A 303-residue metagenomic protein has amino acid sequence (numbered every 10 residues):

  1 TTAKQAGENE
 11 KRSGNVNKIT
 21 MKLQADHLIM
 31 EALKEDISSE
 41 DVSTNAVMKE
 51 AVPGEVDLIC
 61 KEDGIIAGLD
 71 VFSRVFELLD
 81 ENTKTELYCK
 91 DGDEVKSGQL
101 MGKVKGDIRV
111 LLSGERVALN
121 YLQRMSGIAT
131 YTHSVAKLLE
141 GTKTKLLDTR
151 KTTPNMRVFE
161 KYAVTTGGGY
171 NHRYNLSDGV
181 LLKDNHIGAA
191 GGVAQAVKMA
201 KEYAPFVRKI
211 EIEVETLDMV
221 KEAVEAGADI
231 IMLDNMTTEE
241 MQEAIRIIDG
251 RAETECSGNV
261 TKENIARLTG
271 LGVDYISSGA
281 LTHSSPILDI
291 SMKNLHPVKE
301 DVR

Functional and structural regions predicted by a protein language model:
T1-V16: N-terminal amphipathic/basic-hydrophobic helices that include classical n-h-c signal peptides and signal-anchor
N17-A226, I230, Q242-I247, E253-C256 (+2 more regions): Acidic/glycine-rich phosphate/pyrophosphate-binding loops and surrounding catalytic core that coordinate Mg2+
N235, G258, G279-A280: Short secondary-structure boundary segments
A280-R303: Short, charged, intrinsically disordered terminal tails
